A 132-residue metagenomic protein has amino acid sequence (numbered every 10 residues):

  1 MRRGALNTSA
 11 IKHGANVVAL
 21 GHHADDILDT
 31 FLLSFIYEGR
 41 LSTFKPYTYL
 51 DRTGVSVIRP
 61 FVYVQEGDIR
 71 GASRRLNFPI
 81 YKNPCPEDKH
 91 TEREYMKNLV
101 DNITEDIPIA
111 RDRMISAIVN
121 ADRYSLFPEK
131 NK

Functional and structural regions predicted by a protein language model:
M1-D68, M114: Active-site adenylate/phosphate-handling loop in enzymes that bind or generate adenylated species
I36-P46, L50-I58, E66, F78-K132: Flexible helical/loop "lid" subdomain adjacent to adenine-nucleotide binding pockets
